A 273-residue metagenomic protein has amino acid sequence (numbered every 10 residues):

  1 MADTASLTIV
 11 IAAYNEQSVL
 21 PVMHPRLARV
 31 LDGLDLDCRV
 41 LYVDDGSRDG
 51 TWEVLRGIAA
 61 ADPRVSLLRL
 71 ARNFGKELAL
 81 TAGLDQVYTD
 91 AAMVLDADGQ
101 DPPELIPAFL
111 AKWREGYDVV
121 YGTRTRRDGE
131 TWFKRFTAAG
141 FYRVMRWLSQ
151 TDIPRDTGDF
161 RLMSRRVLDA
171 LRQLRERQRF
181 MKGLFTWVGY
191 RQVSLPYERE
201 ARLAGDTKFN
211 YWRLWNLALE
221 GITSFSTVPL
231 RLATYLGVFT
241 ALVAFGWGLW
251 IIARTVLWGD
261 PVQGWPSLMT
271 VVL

Functional and structural regions predicted by a protein language model:
M1-R29, L36: N-proximal low-complexity "stem/linker" segments adjacent to membrane-targeting elements
I11, L36-G46, L68-R69: Short beta-strand/loop segment that forms part of the nucleotide-sugar
S18-V22, D49-I58: Acidic helix N-cap motif at the loop->helix transition within catalytic regions of sugar-transfer enzymes
D44-E53, G99-Q100: A conserved acidic beta->alpha catalytic loop
R64-R72, K76-V87, A91, Q100-L184 (+1 more regions): Acceptor/aglycone-binding surface of glycosyltransferases and processive sugar-polymer synthases
T207-K208, L219-T234: Membrane interfacial helix-start motif at the N-side
L230-L273: Membrane-embedded multi-pass helical conduit in multi-pass membrane proteins, especially envelope-biosynthetic
